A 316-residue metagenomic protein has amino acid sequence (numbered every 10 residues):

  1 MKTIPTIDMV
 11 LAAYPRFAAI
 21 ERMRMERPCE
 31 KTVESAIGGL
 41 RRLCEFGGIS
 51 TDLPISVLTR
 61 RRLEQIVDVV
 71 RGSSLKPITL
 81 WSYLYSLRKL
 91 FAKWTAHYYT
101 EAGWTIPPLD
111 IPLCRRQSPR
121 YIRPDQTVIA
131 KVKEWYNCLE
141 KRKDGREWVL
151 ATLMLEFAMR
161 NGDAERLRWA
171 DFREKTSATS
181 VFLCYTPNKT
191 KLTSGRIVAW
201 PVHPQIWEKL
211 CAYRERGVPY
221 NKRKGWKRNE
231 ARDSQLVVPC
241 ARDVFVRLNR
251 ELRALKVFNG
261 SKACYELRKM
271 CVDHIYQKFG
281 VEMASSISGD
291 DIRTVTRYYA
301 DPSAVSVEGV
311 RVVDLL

Functional and structural regions predicted by a protein language model:
F17-R120, Y136-L139: N-terminal core-binding DNA-recognition domain of tyrosine recombinases/integrases
A96-E101, M154-T179, E282: Short, charged phosphate-coordinating catalytic segments
R115, Q126-N161, E165: Basic, Lys/Arg- and aromatic-enriched nucleic-acid-binding interface segment
R115-W135, L192-P204, V238: DNA breakage-rejoining catalytic core of tyrosine-based enzymes
K141, V246-S286, I292-R293: Short, basic (Lys/Arg/His-rich) helix/loop patches that form interaction surfaces in the mid-to-C-terminal regions
R166-A212: Conserved tyrosine-mediated DNA breakage-rejoining catalytic core shared by Y-recombinases
K189-K191, V281, S288-V313: Catalytic-site neighborhood detector that most strongly recognizes the C-terminal catalytic loop/helix of tyrosine
P201-N259: Active-site/catalytic core of tyrosine-dependent DNA strand-transfer enzymes
